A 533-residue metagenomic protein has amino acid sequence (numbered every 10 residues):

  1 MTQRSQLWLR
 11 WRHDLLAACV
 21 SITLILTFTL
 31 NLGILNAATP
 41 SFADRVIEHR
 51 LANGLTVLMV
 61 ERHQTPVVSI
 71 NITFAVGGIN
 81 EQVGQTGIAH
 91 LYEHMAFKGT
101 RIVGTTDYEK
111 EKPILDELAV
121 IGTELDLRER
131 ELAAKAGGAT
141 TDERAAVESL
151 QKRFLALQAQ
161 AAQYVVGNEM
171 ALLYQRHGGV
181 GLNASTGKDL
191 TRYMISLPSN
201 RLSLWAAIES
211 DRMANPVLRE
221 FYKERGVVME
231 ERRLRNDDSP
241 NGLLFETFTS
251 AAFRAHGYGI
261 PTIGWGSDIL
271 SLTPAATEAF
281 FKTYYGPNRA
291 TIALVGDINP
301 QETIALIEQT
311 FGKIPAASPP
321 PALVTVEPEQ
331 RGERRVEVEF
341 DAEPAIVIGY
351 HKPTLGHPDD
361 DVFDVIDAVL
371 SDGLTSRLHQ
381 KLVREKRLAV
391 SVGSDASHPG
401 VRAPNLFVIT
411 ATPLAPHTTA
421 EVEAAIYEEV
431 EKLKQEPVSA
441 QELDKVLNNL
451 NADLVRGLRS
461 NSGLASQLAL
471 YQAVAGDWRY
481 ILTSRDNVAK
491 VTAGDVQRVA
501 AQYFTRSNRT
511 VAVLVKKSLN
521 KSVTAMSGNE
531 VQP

Functional and structural regions predicted by a protein language model:
M1-D14: N-terminal secretory signal peptides that target proteins for export/translocation
A17-G33: Bacterial N-terminal signal peptides
I34-N80, T105-N200, G226, L234-P287 (+7 more regions): Non-catalytic beta-strand/loop surface segments
H94-G104: Catalytic Zn2+-binding segment of zinc metalloproteases
D211-L218, T310-S318, Y427-V438: A common structural junction motif
K434, G457, S462, G476-L482 (+4 more regions): C-terminal soluble interaction/assembly domains
